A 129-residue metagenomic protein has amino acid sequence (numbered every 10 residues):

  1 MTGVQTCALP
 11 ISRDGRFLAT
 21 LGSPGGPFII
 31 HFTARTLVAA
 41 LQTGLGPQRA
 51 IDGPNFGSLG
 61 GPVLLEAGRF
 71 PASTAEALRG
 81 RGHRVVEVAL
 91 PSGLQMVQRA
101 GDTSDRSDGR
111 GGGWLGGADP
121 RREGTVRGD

Functional and structural regions predicted by a protein language model:
V4-P91: Proteins synthesized as precursors that undergo proteolytic processing into mature forms
L45-G46, P62-L64, A72-D129: Terminal-appendage/accessory-domain detector
